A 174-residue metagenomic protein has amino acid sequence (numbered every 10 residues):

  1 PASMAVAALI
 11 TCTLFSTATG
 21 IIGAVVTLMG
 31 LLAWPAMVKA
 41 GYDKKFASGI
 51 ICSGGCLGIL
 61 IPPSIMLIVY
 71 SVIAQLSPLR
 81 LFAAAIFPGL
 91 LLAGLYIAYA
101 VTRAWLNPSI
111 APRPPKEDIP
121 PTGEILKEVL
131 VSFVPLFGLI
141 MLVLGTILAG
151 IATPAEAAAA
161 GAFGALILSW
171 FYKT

Functional and structural regions predicted by a protein language model:
P1-A2, L76: Short, well-ordered coil loops that connect the C-terminus of an alpha-helix to the N-terminus of a beta-strand
A2-V69: Hydrophobic transmembrane alpha-helices that form the pore/transport pathway of multi-pass ion and small-solute
C52-G55, I65-F82, I86-F87: Helix-loop-helix hairpins in multi-pass membrane proteins, especially solute transporters
I73, L81-T174: Long, contiguous bundles of hydrophobic transmembrane helices that form the permeation core of multi-pass
